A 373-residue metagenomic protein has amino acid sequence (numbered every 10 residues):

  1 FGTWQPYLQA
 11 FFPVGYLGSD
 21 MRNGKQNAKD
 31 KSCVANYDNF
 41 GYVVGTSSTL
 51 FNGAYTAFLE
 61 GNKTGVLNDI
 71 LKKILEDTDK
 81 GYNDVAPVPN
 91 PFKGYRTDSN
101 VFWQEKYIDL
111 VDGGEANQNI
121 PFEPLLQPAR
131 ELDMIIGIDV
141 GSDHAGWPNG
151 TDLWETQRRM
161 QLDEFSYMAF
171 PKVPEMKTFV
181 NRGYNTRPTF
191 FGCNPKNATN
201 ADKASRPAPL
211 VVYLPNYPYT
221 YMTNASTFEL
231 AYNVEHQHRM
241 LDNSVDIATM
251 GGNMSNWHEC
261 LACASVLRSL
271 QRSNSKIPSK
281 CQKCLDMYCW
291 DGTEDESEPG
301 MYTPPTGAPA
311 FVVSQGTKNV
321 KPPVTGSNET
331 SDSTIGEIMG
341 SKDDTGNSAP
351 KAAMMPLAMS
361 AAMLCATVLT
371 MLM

Functional and structural regions predicted by a protein language model:
F1-Q127, I138-G141, P209-G326: Patatin-like phospholipase A catalytic core
G113, G137, S348-P350, T370: Small-side-chain structural scaffolding
N119-M160: Classical protein tyrosine phosphatase
E131-M134, R206-L210: A short pocket-lining beta-strand/turn micro-motif at the edge of beta-sheets
G146-A208: Acidic, Ser/Thr-rich peripheral helices and adjacent loops at domain boundaries
K321-S348: C-terminal low-complexity, Ser/Thr- and acidic/Pro-rich disordered "stalk" regions positioned immediately N-terminal
P350-M373: Cleavable C-terminal sorting propeptides in eukaryotic secreted/cell-surface proteins
